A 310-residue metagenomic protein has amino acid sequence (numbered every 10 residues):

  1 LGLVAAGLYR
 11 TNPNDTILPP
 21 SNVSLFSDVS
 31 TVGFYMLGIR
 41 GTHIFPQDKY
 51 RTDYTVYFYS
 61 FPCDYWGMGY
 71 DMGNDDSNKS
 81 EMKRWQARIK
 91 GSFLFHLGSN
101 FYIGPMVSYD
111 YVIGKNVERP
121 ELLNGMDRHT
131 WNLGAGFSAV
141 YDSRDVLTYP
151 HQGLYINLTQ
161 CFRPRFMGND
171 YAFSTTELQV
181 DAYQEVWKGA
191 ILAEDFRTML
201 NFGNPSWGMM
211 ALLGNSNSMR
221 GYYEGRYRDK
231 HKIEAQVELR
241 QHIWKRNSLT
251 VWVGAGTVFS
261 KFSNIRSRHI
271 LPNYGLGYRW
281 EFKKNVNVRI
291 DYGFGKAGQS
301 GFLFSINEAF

Functional and structural regions predicted by a protein language model:
L1, L18-T31, L37-I39, L154-F166 (+4 more regions): Transmembrane beta-strand segments that form the barrel wall of outer-membrane beta-barrel proteins
L1-D127, W131, L213, R228-D229 (+2 more regions): Gram-negative/organellar outer-membrane beta-barrel architecture
A5, V23-S27, T52-V56, I103-V107 (+8 more regions): Membrane-embedded beta-strand positions of outer-membrane beta-barrel proteins
R10-N12, P46-D48, H96-N100, R144 (+3 more regions): Outer-membrane beta-barrel channels and translocator barrels
M36, R84-R88, N132-G136, G153 (+5 more regions): Transmembrane beta-barrel architecture of outer-membrane proteins
A135-I243: C-terminal outer-membrane beta-barrel translocator/porin domains of Gram-negative envelope proteins and their
G136-A139, L276-F282, Q299-F310: Outer-membrane beta-barrel "beta-signal"
R240-P272: C-terminal hydrophobic structural anchor segments that stabilize assembly/packing rather than catalytic chemistry
